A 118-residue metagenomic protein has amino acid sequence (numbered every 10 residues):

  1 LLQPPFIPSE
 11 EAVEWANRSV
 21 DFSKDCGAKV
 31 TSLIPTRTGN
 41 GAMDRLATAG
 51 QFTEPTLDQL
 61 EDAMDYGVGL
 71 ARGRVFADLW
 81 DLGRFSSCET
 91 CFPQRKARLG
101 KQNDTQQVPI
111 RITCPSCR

Functional and structural regions predicted by a protein language model:
Q3-I7, R37-N40: Short, catalytically relevant binding-site loops at active-site mouths
P4-R18: Canonical radical SAM enzyme core domain
N17, F22-R118: Auxiliary Fe-S-binding modules of radical SAM enzymes
